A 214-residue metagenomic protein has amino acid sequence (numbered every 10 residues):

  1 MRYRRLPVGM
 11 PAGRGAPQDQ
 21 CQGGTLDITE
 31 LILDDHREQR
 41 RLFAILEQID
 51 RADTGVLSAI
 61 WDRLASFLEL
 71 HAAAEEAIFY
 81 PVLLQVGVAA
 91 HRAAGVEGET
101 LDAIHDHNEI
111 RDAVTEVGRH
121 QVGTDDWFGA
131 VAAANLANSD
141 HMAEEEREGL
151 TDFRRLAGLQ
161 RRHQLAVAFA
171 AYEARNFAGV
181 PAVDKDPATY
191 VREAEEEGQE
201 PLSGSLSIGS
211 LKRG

Functional and structural regions predicted by a protein language model:
R2-G214: Small-residue-biased structural context
